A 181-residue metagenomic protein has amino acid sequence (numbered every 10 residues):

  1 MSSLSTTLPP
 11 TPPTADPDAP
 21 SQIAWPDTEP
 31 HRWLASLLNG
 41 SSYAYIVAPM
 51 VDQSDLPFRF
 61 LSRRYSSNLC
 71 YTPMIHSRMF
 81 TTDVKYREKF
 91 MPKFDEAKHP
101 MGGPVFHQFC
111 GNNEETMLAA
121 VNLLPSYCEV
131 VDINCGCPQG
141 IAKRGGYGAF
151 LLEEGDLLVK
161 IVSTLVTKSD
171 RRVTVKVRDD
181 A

Functional and structural regions predicted by a protein language model:
A19-S41, M50-S126: Glycine-rich, positively charged N-terminal anion/phosphate-binding segment
S67, C128-V130, D170: A structural motif
T72, V130-P138: Non-cysteine beta-strand/loop elements that form the S-adenosyl-L-methionine
H76, G111-N113, C137-Q139, D179-A181: Active-site-proximal loop/turn and secondary-structure-junction residues that shape catalytic pockets, frequently
S77, G145-D156, A181: Conserved non-cysteine loop/helix-boundary elements of the Radical SAM core domain that shape
M79-T81, G140-G145: A short acidic, helix-capping loop that chelates divalent metal ions and anchors anionic groups
M91-P104, L151-V175: Alpha-helix-loop-beta-strand connector modules within alpha/beta enzyme cores
N113-T116, D156, R172-A181: Active-site glycine- and acidic-residue-rich loops that bind and position anionic ligands or nucleotide-like cofactors
